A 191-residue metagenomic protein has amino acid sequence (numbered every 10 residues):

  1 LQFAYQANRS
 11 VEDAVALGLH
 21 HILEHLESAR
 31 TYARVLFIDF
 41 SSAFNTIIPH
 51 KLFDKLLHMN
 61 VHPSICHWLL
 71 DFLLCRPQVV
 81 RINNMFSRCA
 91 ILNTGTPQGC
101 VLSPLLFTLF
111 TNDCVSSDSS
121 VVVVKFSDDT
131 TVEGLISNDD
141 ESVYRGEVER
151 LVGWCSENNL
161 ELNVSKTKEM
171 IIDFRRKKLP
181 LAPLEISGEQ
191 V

Functional and structural regions predicted by a protein language model:
L1-P97, G134: Conserved pre-catalytic core of RNA-dependent polymerases
A14-E27, E141-N158: Inter-domain linker/hinge segments that demarcate the starts of reverse transcriptase and RNase H-type modules
G18, L56, F110, C114 (+1 more regions): Structural preference for long, well-ordered alpha-helical segments in enzyme cores
I38-F40, D129, F174: Residues immediately flanking
H50-K55, D140, K178, E185-S187: Short secondary-structure boundary/capping segments
G99, S103: Short, conserved phosphate/pyrophosphate- and ester-handling motifs at nucleotide-, phospho-/glycolipid
P104-E133: Active-site palm subdomain of RNA-directed nucleic acid polymerases
E161-V191: Short, conserved micro-motifs composed of acidic
